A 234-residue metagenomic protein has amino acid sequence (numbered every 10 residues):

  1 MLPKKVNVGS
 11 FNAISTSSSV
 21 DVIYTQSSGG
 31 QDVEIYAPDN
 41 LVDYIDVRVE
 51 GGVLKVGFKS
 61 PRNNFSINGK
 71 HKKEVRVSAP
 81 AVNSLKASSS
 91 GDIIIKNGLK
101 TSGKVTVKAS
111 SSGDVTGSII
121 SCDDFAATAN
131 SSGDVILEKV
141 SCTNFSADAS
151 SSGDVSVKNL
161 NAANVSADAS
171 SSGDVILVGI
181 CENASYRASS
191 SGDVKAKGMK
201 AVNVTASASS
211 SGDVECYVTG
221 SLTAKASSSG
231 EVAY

Functional and structural regions predicted by a protein language model:
M1-S110, T116-N130, I136-D148, A163-S166 (+3 more regions): Acidic (Asp/Glu) and glycine-rich low-complexity loops/linkers that are typically intrinsically disordered
V135-Y234: Short, surface-exposed interaction patches in beta-rich subdomains that mediate adhesion/assembly near membranes
